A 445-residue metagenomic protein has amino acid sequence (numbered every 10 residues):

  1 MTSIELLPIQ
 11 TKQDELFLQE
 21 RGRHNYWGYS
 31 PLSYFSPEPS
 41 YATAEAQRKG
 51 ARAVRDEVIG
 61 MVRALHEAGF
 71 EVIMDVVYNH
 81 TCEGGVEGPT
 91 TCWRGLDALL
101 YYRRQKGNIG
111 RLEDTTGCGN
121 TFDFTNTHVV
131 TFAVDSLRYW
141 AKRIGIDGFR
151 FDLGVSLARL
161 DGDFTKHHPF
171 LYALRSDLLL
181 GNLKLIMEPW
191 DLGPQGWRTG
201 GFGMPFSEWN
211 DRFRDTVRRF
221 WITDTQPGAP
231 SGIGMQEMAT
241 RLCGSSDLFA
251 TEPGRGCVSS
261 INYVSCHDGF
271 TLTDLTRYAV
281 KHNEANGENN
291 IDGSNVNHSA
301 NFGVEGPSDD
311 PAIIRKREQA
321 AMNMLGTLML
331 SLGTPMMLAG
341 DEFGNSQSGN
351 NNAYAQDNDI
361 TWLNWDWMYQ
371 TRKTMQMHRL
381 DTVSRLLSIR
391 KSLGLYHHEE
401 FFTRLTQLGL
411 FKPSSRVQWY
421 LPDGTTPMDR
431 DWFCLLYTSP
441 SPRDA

Functional and structural regions predicted by a protein language model:
M1-I146, L153-L179: Substrate-binding/active-site clefts of carbohydrate-active enzymes
L6, W140, L185, H267 (+1 more regions): Conserved, mostly hydrophobic/aromatic
R52, T121-V130, R138, N364-L387: A short, structured beta-strand-centered segment in the mid-to-C-terminal lobe of catalytic cores from group-transfer
G145, L160-D161, K166-A339, F343-G344 (+4 more regions): Conserved alpha/beta catalytic core and glycan-binding cleft of carbohydrate-active enzymes
Y354-W365: Acyl/amide activation-and-transfer machinery of modular secondary-metabolite enzymes
M375-T406, L410: Catalytic cores of secreted or luminal carbohydrate-active enzymes
R416-L436: Flexible, glycine/threonine-enriched loop-and-boundary segments that flank and lead into catalytic domains of large
Y437-A445: Single conserved hydrophobic/aromatic residue that forms the stacking wall/gate of nucleotide- or nucleobase-binding
